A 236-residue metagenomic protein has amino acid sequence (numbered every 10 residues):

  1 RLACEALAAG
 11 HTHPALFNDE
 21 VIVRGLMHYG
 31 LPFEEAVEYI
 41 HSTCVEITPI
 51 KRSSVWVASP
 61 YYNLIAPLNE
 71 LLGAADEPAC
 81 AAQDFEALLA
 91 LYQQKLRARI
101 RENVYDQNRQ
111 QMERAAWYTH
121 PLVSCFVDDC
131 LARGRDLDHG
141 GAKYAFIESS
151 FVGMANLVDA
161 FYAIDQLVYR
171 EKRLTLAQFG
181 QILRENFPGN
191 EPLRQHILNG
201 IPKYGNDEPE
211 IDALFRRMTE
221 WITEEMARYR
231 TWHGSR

Functional and structural regions predicted by a protein language model:
R1-R236: Conserved catalytic cores of very large enzyme subunits
